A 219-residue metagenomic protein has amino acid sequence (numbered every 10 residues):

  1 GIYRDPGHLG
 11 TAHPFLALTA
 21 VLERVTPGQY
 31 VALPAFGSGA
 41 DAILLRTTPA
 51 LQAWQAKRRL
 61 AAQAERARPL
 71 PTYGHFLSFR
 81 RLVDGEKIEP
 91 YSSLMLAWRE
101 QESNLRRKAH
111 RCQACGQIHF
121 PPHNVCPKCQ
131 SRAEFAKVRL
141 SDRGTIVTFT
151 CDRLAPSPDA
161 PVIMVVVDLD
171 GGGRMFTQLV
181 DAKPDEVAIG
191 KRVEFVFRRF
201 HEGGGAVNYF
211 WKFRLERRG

Functional and structural regions predicted by a protein language model:
G1-K87: Claisen-condensing/thiolase-fold acyl-transfer catalytic domains that form or cleave C-C bonds in fatty acid
L33, F195-V196: A generic structural signal for residues embedded in beta-strands
I88-T145: Cys/His-rich short segments
L154-V166, V207-F210: Short aromatic-glycine-enriched beta-strand elements
I163-D170, Q178, K212-R214: Short, acidic/hydrophobic/Gly-rich beta-strand patch recurrent on exposed beta strands that often constitutes part
D181-F195: Short nucleic-acid-contacting surface segments enriched for D/E, G, S/T with interspersed K/R
A188, V196-G219: OB-fold/S1-family single-stranded nucleic acid-binding modules
